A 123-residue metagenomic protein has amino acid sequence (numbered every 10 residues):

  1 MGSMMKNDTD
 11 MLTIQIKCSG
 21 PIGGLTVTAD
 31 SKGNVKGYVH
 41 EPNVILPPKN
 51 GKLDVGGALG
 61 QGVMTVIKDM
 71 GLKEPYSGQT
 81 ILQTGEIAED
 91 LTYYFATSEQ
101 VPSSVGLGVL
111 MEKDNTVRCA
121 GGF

Functional and structural regions predicted by a protein language model:
M1-F123: Interaction interfaces in information-processing and related assembly proteins
